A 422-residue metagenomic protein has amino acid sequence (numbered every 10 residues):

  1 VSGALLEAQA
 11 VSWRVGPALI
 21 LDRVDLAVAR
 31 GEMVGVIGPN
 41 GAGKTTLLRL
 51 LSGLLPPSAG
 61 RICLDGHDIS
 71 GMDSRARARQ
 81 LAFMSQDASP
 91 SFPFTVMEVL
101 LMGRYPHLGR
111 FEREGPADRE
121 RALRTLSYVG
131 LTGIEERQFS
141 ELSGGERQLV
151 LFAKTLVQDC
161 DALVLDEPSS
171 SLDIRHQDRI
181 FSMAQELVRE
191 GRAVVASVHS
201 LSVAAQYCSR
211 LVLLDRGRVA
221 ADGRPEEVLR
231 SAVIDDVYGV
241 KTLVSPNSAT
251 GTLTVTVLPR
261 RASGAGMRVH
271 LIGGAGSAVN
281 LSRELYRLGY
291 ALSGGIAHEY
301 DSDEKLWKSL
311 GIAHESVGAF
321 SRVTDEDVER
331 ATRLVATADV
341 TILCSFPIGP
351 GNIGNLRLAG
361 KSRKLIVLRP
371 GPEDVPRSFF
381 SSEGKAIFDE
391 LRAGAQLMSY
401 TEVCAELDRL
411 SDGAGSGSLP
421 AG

Functional and structural regions predicted by a protein language model:
I37-P39: The feature captures the beta-strand-to-loop junction immediately N-terminal to the Walker
S52: Helix-to-loop junction immediately C-terminal to a conserved catalytic motif
G60-D68: Conserved ABC transporter NBD signature motif
L101, P116-I134, D159: Conserved ABC ATPase "signature" region
L163-E167: Catalytic Walker B motif of ABC-type/P-loop ATPase nucleotide-binding domains
R216-G217, G223: Conserved ABC ATPase "signature" C-loop
G239-I312, V317-V323, L343, R392-G422: ABC ATPase nucleotide-binding domains
